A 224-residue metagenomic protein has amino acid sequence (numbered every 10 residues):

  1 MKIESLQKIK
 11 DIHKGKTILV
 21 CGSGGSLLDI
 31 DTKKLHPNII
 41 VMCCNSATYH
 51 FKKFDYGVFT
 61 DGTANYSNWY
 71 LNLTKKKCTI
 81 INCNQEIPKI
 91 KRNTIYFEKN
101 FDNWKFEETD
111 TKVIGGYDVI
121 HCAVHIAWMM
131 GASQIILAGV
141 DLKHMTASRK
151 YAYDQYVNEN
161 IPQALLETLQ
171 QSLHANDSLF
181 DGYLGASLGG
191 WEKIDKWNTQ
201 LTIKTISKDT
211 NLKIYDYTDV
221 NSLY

Functional and structural regions predicted by a protein language model:
M1-Y224: Metal-ion/cofactor- or nucleotide/acyl-coenzyme-handling active-site neighborhoods
